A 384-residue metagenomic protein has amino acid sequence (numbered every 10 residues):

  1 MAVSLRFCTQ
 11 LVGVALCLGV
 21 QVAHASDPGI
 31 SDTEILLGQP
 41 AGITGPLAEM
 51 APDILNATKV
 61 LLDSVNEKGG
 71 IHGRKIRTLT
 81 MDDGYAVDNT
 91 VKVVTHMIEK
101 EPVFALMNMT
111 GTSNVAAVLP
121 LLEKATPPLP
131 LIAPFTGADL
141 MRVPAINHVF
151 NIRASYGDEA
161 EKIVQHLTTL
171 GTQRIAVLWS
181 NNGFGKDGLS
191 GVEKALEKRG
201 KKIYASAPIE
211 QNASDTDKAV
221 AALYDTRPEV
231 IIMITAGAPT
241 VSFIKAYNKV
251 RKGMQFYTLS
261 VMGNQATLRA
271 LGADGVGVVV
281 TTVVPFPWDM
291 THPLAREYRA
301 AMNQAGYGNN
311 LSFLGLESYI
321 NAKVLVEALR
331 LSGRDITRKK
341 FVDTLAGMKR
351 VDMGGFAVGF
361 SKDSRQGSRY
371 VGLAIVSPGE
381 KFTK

Functional and structural regions predicted by a protein language model:
M1-L36: Short, low-complexity disordered leader/linker segments with a strong preference for bacterial N-terminal type II
A25-Q39, G70-K75, T168-Q173: Immediate post-signal peptide segment of exported/extracytoplasmic ligand-binding proteins
D27-A57, M81-D88, T110-G111, L178-K186 (+2 more regions): Extracytoplasmic "Venus flytrap"
E34-L36, E49-N56, K68-L140, E210-T216 (+2 more regions): Beta-alpha junction/loop-to-helix N-cap segments that form part of ligand/metal-binding clefts
I43-G45, D83-V87, T110-A116, T136-M141 (+8 more regions): Solvent-exposed loop/turn segments at secondary-structure junctions within structured extracellular/periplasmic domains
P102-S206, Q255-G277: Extracytoplasmic ligand/sensor domains, especially the bilobed periplasmic-binding protein
I244-E317, V376-T383: Extracellular/periplasmic periplasmic-binding protein-like sensory domains
Q304-L316, V326-F382: Segments of small-molecule ligand-sensing domains
